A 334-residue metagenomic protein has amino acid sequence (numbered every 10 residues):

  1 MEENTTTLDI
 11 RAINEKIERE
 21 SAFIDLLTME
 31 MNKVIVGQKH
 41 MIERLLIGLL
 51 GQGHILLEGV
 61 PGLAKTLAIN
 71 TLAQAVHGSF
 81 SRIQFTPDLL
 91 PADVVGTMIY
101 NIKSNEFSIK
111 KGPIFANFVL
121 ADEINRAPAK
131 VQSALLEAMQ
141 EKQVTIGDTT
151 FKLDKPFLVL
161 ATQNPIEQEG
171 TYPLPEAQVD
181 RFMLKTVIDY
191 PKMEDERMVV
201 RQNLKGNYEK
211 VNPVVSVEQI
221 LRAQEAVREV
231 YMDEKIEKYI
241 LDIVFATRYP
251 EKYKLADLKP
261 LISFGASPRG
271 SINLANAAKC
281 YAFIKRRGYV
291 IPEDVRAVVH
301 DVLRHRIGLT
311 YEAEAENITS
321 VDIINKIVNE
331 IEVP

Functional and structural regions predicted by a protein language model:
M1-E18, P250-P334: C-terminal engagement/docking regions of AAA+ P-loop ATPases
I13-S21, V34, T171, K185-D257 (+4 more regions): Conserved C-terminal "switch" segment of AAA+ ATPases
I17-L63, F245: Pre-Walker A (pre-P-loop) alpha-helix and adjacent loop at the N terminus of AAA/AAA+ ATPase modules, a conserved
R44-I47, Y100-L120: Conserved alpha-helical scaffold flanking the Walker A/P-loop in AAA+ ATPase domains
L49-T86: Walker A/P-loop
G59, D122-E123, A134: Walker B catalytic acidic pair
V60, V94, T162: P-loop (Walker A) phosphate-binding loop of NTP-binding proteins
N101-E106, E123, A127, V131 (+2 more regions): Canonical AAA+ ATPase core
